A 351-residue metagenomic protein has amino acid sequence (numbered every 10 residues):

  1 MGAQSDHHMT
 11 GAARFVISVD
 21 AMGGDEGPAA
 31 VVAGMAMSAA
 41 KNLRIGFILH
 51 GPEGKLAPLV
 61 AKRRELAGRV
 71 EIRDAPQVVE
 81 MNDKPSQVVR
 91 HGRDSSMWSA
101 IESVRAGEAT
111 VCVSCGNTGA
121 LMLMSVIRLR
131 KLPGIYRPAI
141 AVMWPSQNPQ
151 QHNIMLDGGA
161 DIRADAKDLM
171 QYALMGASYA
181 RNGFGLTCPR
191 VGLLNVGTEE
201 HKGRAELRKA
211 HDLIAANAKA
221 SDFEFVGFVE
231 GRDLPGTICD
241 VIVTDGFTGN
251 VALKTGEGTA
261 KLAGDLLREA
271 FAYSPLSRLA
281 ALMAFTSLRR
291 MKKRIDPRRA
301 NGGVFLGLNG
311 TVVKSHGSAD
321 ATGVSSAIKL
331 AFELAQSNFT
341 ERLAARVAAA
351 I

Functional and structural regions predicted by a protein language model:
G2-A57: N-terminal phosphate-binding or glycine-rich loops at protein starts, especially the Walker A/P-loop of NTPases
I17-A29, V89, A160-M170, K314-A321: Short, glycine-rich nucleotide/cofactor-binding loops
D20, H50-G51, R73, S114-G116 (+6 more regions): Short beta-strand segments
D25-V32, L56, R93-G107, V111-S125 (+8 more regions): Short glycine/serine/threonine-rich phosphate/pyrophosphate-binding segments that cradle anionic phosphate groups
A29-A30, N42-I48, G54-A57, I162-G231 (+1 more regions): Glycine-rich phosphate/diphosphate-binding loop of Rossmann-like nucleotide-binding domains
E53-G54, P76-V78, G119, A160-I162 (+5 more regions): Glycine-rich beta-alpha junction loops
R64-A109: Phosphate/nucleotide-donor binding subsite
V126-Q151, M155, I238-I242, G246-I351: Glycine-rich phosphate/nucleotide-binding loop
